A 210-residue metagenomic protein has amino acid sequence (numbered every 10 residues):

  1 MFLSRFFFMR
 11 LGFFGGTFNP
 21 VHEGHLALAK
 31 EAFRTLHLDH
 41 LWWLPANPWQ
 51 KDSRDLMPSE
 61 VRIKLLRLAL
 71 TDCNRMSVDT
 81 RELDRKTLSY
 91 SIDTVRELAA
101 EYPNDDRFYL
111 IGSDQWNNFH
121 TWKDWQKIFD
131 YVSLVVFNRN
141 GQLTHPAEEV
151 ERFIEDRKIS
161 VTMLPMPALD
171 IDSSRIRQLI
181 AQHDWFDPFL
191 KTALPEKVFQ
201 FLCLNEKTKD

Functional and structural regions predicted by a protein language model:
F2-D210: Nucleotidyltransferase catalytic core that binds NTPs
